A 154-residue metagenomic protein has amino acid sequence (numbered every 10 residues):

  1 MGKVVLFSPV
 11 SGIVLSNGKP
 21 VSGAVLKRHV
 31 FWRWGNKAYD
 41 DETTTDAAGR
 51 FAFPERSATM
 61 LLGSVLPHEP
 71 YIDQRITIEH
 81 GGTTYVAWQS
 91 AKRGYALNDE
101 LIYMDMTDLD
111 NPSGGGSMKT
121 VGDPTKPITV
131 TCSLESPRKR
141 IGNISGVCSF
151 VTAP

Functional and structural regions predicted by a protein language model:
G2, G35, S64-P154: Feature of secretome-associated and extracellular-like proteins
V10-V14, G49: A short, amphipathic beta-strand motif
I13-V21: Structural motif
S16, R28-W32, H80: Residue-level signal for short segments within beta-strands and strand-turn junctions of well-structured beta-sheet
S22-G23, R28-H29, A58-M60: A short acidic/small-residue loop/turn micro-motif
V25-E42: Short amphipathic beta-strand segments in non-cytosolic proteins
Y39-T59: Glycine-centered loop-to-beta-strand initiation motif
